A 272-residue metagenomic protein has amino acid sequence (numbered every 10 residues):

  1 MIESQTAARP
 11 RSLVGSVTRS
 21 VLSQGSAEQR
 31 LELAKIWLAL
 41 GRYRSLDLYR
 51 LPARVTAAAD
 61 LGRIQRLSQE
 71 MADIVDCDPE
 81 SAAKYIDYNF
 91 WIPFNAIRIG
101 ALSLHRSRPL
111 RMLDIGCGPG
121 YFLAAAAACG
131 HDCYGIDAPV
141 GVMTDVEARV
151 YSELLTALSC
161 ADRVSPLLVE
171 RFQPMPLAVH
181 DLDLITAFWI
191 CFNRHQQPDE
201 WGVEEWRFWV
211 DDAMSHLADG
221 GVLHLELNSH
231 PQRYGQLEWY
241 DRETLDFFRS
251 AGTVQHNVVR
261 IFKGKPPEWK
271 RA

Functional and structural regions predicted by a protein language model:
M1-L104, L225, Q236-D241, V258-R260 (+1 more regions): N-terminal accessory regions of S-adenosyl-L-methionine
P109-G118: Conserved class I S-adenosyl-L-methionine
P119-H131: Conserved SAM-binding loop of SAM-dependent methyltransferases across substrates and taxa, primarily the Class I
R149-P174: S-adenosyl-L-methionine
P174-I185: A short acidic, Gly/Pro-enriched loop at the edge of an enzyme's catalytic core that lines a small-molecule cofactor
D183-V203: A short SAM/SAH-binding and catalytic strip from SAM-dependent methyltransferases
E200-D219: A short glycine-rich, Lys/Arg-flanked "PGG" loop and its adjoining helix->strand segment in the class I
G220-L227: Conserved beta-strand signature within the Rossmann-like core of class I S-adenosyl-L-methionine
